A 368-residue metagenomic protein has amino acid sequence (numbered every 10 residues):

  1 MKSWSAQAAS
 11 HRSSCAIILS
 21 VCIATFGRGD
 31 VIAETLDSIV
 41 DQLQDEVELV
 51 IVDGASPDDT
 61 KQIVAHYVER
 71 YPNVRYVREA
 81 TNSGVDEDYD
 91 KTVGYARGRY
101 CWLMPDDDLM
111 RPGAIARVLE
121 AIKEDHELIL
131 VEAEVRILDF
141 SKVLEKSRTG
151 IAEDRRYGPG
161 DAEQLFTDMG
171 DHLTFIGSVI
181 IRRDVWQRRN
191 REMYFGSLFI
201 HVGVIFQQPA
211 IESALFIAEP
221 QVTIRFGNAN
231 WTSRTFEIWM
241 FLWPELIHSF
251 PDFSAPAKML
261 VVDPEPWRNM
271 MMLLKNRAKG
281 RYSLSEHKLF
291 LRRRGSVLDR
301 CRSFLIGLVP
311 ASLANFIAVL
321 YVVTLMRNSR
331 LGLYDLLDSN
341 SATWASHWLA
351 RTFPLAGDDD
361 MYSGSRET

Functional and structural regions predicted by a protein language model:
K2-E245: Nucleotide-sugar donor-binding/catalytic module of glycosyltransferases that assemble extracellular/cell-envelope
G203-F206, A210, F216-T368: C-terminal subregions of glycosyltransferases and related glycan-biosynthesis enzymes
